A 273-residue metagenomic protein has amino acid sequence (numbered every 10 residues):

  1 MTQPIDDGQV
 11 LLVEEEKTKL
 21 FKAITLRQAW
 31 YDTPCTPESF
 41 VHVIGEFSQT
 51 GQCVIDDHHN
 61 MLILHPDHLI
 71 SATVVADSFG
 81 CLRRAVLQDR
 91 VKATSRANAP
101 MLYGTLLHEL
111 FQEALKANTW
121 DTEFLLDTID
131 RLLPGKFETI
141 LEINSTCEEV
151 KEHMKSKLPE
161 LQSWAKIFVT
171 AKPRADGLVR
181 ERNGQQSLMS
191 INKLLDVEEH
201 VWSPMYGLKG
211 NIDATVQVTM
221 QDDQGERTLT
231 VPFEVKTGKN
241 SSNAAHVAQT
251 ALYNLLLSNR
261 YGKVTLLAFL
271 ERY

Functional and structural regions predicted by a protein language model:
M1-Q9, K151-M154, L158: Accessory interdomain/linker segments of ATP-dependent helicases and helicase-like nucleic-acid enzymes that mediate
D6-V41, M189-Y273: Mg2+/Mn2+-dependent nuclease catalytic core
T33-D57: Flexible glycine-rich surface loops and low-complexity tracts that mediate binding to linear polymers
Q52-Y103, E109: Extended, charge-rich, solvent-exposed interface segments
C81, L107-H108, A214, Y253: Conserved structural-core and active-site-/substrate-pathway-adjacent residues in large, well-folded domains of enzymes
A99, Y103, L107, H153 (+2 more regions): Hydrophobic (often cysteine-bearing) scaffold residues that line and stabilize catalytic clefts of nucleotide/cofactor
G104, H108-L115, N254, S258: Short, amphipathic alpha-helical segments that act as regulatory/interfacial helices in nucleotide-processing proteins
L110-L195: A non-catalytic, helix-rich entry segment at domain boundaries
